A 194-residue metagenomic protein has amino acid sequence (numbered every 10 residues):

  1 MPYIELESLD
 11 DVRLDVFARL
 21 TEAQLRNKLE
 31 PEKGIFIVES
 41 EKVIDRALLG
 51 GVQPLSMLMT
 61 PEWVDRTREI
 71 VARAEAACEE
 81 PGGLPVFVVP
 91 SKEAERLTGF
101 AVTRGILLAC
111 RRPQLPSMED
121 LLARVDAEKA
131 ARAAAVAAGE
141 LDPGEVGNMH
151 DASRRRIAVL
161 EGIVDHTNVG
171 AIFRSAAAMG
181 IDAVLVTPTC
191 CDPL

Functional and structural regions predicted by a protein language model:
M1-R68: Boundary-proximal intrinsically disordered activation/regulatory segments immediately upstream of a helical core
I4, K42, L49, A76 (+3 more regions): RNA substrate-binding interface of SAM-dependent RNA methyltransferases
D10, D65, K92-L97, P116: A short acidic, often aromatic-flanked loop/helix-cap motif at beta-alpha or helix-coil junctions that lines enzyme
I37, L58, L107-A109, I157-V159 (+1 more regions): Structural motif
M59-W63, R111, G162: Structural motif
R66-I70, C191-L194: Short, glycine/polar-rich helix-capping loops at beta-to-alpha or helix-loop-helix junctions that flank or form
E75-A101, I106: Glycine/small-residue-rich loop that forms an oxyanion/phosphate-binding "nest" at active or ligand-binding sites
G105-L115: Short, structured interface segments
